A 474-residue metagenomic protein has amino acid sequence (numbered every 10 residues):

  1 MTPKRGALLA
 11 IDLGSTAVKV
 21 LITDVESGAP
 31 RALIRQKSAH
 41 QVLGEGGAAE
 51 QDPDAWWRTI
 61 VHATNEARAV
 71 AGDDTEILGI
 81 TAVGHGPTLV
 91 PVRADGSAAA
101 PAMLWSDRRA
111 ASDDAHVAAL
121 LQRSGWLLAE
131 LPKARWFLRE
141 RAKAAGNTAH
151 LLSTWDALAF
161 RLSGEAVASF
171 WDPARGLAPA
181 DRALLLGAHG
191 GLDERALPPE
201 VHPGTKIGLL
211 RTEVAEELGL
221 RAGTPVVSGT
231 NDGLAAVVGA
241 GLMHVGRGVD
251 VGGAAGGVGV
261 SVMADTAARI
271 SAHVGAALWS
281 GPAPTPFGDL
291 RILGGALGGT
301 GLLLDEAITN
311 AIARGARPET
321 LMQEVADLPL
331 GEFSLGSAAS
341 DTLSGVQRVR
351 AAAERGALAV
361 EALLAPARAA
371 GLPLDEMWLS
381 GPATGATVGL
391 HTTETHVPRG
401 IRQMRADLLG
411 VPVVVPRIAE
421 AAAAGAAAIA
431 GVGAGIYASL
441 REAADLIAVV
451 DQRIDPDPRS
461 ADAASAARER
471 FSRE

Functional and structural regions predicted by a protein language model:
M1-A99, N147, E216, L220 (+2 more regions): N-terminal glycine/serine-rich phosphate-binding loop of ATP-dependent small-molecule kinases, especially carbohydrate
T2, L9-A10, I22, A111 (+4 more regions): Active-site core segments that coordinate phosphate-bearing ligands/cofactors across diverse enzyme families
Q36-S38, R108, H202, P456: Active-site donor-binding loop signature of nucleotide-sugar glycosyltransferases
A69-W105, W126, A159-G176, L197-G204: Short beta-strand-loop/turn "lid" adjacent to the catalytic site in phosphate-handling enzymes
L89-R93, R211, V260: A short beta-strand motif that forms the metal-chelation/ATP-contact edge of phosphoryl-transfer active sites
K206-L210: Gly/charged, well-structured mid-domain segments that form the phosphate/adenylate-handling core of ATP-dependent
